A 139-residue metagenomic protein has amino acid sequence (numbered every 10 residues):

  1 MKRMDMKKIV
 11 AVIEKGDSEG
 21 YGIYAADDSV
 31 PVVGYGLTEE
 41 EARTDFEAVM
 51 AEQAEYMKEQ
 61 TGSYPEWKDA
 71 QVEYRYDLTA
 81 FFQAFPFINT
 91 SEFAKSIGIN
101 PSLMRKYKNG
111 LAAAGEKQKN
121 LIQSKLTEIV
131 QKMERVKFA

Functional and structural regions predicted by a protein language model:
M1-T61: DNA-contacting interfaces and partner/effector-binding or oligomerization modules in DNA-centric proteins
K2-I9, A48-S102, K106-K117, E128 (+1 more regions): Short, charged, surface-exposed hinge/linker loops at domain edges that act as mobile lids or interdomain connectors
T44, K106, S124: DNA-binding alpha-helical recognition surfaces that contact promoter or target DNA
Q118-Q123: Hydrophobic micro-packing sites on short alpha-helices
